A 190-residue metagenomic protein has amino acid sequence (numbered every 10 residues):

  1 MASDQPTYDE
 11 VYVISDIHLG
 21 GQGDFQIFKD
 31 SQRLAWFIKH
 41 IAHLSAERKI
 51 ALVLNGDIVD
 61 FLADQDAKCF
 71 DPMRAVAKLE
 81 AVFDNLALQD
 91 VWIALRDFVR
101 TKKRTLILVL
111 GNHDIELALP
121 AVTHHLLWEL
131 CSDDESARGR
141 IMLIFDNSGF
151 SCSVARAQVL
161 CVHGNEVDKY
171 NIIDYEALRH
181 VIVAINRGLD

Functional and structural regions predicted by a protein language model:
M1-D190: Extended recognition/assembly regions associated with phosphoester-bond processing machinery
